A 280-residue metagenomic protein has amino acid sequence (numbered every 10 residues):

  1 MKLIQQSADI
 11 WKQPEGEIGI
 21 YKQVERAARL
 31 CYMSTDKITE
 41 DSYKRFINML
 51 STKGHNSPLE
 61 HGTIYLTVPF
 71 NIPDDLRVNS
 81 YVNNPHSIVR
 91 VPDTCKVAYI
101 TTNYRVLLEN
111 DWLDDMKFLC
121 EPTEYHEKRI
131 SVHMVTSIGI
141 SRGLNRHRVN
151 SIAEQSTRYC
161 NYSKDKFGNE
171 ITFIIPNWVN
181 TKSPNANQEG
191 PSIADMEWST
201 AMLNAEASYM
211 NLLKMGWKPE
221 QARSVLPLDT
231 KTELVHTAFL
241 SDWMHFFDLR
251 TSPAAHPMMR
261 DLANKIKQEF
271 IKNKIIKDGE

Functional and structural regions predicted by a protein language model:
M1-E280: A conserved ligand/cofactor-binding region detector
